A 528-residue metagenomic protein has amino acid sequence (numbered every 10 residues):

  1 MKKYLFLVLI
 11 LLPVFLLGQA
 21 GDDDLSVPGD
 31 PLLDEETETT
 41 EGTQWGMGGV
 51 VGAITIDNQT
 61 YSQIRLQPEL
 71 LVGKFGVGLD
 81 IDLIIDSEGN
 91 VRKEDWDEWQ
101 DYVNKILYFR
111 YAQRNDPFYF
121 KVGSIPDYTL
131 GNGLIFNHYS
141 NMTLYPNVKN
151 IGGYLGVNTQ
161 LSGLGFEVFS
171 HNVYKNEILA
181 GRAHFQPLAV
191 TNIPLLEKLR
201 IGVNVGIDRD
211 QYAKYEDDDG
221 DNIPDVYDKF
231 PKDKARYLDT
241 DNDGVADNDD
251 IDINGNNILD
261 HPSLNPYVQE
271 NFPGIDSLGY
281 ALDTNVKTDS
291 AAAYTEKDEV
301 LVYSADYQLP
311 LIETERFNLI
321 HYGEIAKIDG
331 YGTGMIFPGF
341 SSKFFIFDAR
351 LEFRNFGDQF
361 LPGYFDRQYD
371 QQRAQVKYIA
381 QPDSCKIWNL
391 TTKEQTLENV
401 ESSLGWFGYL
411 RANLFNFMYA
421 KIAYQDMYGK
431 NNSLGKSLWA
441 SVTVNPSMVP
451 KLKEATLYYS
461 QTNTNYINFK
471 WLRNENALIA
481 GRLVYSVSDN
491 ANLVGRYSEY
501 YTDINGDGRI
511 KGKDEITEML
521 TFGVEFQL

Functional and structural regions predicted by a protein language model:
M1-Y4, P187: Positively charged n-region of N-terminal signal peptides that target proteins for export
Y4-P13: Sec-dependent N-terminal signal peptides
L16-A20: Boundary at the C-terminal end of the N-terminal hydrophobic targeting segment
S26-A53, L70, V77-L79, F120 (+2 more regions): Transmembrane beta-strand segments of Gram-negative outer membrane beta-barrel proteins
G42-Q44, Q59, P117, L134-F136 (+3 more regions): Signature for the C-terminal beta-barrel architecture of outer-membrane proteins
Q59-G89: Glycine- and aromatic-enriched membrane insertion/assembly motifs of diderm outer-membrane and organelle channel
V77-Y108, I135: Surface-exposed loop and membrane-interface regions of Gram-negative outer-membrane beta-barrel proteins
L452-Y458, N476-R496, V524-E525: Conserved C-terminal beta-signal and adjacent last beta-strands/turns of outer-membrane beta-barrel proteins
